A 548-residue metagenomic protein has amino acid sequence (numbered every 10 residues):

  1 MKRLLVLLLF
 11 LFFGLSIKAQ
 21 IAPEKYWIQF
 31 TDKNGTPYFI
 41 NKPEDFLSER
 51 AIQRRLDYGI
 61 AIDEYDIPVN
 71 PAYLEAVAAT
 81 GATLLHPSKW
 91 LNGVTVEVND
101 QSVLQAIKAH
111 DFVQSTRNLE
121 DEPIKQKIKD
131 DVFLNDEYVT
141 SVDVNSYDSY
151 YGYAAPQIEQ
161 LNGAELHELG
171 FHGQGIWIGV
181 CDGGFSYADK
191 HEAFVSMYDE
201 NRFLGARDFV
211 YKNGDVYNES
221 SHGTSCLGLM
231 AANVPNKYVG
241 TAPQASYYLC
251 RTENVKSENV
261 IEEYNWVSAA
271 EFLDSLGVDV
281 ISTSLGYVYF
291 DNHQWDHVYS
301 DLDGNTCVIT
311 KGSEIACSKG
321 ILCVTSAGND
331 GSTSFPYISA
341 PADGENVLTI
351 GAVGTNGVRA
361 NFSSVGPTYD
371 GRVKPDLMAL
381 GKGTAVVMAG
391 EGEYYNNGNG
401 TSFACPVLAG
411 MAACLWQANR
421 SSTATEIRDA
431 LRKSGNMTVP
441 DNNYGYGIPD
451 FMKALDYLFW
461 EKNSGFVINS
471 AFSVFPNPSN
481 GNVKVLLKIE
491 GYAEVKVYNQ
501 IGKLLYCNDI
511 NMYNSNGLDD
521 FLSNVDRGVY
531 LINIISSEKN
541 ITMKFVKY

Functional and structural regions predicted by a protein language model:
V6, V467-F475, S479-Y548: C-terminal outer-membrane/trafficking sorting elements
A19-L85, Q101-Q126: Primarily auto-inhibitory N-terminal propeptides
I21-P23, S115, A154, A164-D208 (+8 more regions): Subtilisin-like serine protease catalytic core
L74-I158, A164-H167, E345: Autoinhibitory propeptides
A155, L276-S282, Q417-F472, N477: C-terminal subdomain of the subtilisin-like protease fold in secreted/lumenal serine endopeptidases
H167, Q174, N233-N236, T252-D343 (+3 more regions): Substrate-binding/access-modulating region of protease and related hydrolase catalytic domains
S196-N201, A206, T355-S402: Catalytic-core environment of secreted peptidases
L227-M230, Y248-N254, D279, Y337 (+2 more regions): Hydrolase catalytic cores
